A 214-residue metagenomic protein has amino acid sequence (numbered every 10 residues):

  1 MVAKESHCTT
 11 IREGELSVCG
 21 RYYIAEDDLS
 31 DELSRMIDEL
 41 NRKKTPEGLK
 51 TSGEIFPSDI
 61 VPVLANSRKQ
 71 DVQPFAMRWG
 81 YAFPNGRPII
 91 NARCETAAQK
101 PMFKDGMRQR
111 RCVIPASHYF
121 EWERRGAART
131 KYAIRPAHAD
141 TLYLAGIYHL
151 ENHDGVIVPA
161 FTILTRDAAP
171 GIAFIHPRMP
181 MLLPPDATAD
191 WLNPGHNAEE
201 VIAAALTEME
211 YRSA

Functional and structural regions predicted by a protein language model:
V2-A214: Short linear sequence motif anchored by a di-proline
